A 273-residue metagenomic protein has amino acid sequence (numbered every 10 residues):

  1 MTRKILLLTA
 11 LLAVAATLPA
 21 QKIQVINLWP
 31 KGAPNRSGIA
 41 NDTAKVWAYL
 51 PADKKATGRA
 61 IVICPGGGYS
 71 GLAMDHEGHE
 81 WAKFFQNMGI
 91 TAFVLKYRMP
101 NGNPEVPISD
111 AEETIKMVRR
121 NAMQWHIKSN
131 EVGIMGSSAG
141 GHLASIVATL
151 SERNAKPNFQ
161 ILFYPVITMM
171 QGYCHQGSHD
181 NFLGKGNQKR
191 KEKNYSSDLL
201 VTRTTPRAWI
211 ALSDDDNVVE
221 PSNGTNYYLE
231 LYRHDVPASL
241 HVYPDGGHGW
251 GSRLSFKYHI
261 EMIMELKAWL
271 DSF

Functional and structural regions predicted by a protein language model:
M1-I23: Bacterial Sec-dependent N-terminal signal peptides
Q21-K55: N-terminal cap/lid segment of alpha/beta-hydrolase-fold proteins
W47-Y49, T225-F273: C-terminal catalytic histidine-bearing segment of alpha/beta-hydrolase fold enzymes
T57-G66: Short beta-strand element of the alpha/beta-hydrolase
A73-A82, F93-S129, R253-E261: Catalytic nucleophile-loop/oxyanion-hole region of alpha/beta-hydrolase and closely related hydrolase-like folds
E113-S178, E192-K193: Primarily recognizes the serine-hydrolase "nucleophile elbow" in alpha/beta-hydrolase and SGNH/GDSL folds
T204, W209-L212, D216: Short beta-strand/loop motif that positions the catalytic acidic residue of the alpha/beta-hydrolase fold
N217-N223: Conserved alpha/beta-hydrolase "acid-adjacent" motif
